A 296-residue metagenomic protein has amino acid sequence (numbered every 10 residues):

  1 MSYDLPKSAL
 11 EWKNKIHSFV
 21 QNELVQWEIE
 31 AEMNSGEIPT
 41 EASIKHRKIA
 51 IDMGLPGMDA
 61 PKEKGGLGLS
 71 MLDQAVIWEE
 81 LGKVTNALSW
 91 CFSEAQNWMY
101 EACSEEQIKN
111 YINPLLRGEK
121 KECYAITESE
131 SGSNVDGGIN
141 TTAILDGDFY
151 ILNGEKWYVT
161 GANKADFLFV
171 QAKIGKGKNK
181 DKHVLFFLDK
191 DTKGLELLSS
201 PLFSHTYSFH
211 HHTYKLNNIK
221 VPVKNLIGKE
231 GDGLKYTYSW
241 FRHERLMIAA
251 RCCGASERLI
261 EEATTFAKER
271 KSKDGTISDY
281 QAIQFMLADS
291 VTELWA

Functional and structural regions predicted by a protein language model:
Y3-K7, E11-W12, E196-A296: Glycine-rich beta->alpha junctions and the first turn(s) of the following alpha-helix
A9, V20, G54, P61 (+8 more regions): Buried hydrophobic positions in well-ordered alpha/beta secondary-structure cores of metabolic enzymes
W27-A50: Short secondary-structure junction/hinge motifs that connect adjacent elements
I44-R47, I51-K121, T160-F167: Internal helix-loop-helix
G54, I77-G82, A172, L188-K193 (+1 more regions): Short Ser/Thr-interspersed hydrophobic loop/turn segments at strand-loop and sheet-helix junctions that line or gate
C103, K121-L145: A gly/ser-rich beta-alpha-beta helix-loop segment of oxidoreductase catalytic cores
G132, W157-A162, T206, E244-M247: Glycine-rich phosphate/pyrophosphate-binding beta-alpha loops
N140, F149, N153-L198: A short core secondary-structure module
